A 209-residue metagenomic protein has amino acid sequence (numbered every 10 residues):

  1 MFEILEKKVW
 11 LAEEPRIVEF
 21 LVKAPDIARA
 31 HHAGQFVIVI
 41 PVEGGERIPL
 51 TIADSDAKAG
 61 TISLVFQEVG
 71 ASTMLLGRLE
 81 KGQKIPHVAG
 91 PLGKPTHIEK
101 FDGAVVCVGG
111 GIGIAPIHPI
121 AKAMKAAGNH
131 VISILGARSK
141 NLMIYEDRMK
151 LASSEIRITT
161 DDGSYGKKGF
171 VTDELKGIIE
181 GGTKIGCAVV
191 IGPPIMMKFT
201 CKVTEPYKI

Functional and structural regions predicted by a protein language model:
M1-Q83: Ferredoxin-reductase
A71-I209: FNR/FR-type flavoprotein reductase catalytic core
